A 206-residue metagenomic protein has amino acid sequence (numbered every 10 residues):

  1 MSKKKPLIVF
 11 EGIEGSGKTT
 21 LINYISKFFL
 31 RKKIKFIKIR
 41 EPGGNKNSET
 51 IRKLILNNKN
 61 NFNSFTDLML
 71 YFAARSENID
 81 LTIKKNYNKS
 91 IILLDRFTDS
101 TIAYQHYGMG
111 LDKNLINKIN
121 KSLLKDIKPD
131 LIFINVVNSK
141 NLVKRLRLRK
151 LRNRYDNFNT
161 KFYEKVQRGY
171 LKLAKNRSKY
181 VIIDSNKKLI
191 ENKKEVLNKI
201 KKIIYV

Functional and structural regions predicted by a protein language model:
S2-K3, S26, K140-V206: NTP-dependent small-molecule kinase module
L7: Walker A (P-loop) ATP-phosphate-binding motif of ABC ATPase nucleotide-binding domains
F10: Hydrophobic anchor at the beta1->P-loop junction of P-loop NTPases
G15: Walker A (P-loop) phosphate-binding loop of P-loop NTPases
K18: Conserved lysine of the Walker
L21: Hydrophobic positions on the alpha1 helix immediately C-terminal to the Walker A/P-loop
I34-L124: ATP-dependent small-molecule kinase phosphotransfer cores that center on conserved nucleotide phosphate-binding segments
T101-R168: A glycine- and Lys/Arg-enriched "phosphate-lid" helix/loop adjacent to the NTP-binding pocket of small-molecule kinases
